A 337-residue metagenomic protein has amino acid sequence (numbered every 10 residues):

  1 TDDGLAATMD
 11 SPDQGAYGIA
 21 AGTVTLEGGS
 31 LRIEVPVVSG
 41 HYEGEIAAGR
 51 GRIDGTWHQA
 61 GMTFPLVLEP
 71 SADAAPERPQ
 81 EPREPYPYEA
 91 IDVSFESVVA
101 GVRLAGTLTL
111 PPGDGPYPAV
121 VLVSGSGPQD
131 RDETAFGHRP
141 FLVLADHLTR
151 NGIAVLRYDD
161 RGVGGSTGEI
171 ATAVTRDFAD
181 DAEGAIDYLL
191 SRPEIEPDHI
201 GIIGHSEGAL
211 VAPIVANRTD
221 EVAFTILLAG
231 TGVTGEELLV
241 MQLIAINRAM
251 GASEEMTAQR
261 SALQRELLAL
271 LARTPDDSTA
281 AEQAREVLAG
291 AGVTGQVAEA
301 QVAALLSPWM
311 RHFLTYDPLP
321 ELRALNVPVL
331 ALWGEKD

Functional and structural regions predicted by a protein language model:
T1-Q59, Q80, V93: Central antiparallel beta-sheet cores of small beta-barrel/beta-sandwich binding domains
D73-G115: N-terminal cap/lid segment of alpha/beta-hydrolase-fold proteins
P116-S126: Short beta-strand element of the alpha/beta-hydrolase
T134-V155: Short amphipathic alpha-helix adjacent to the substrate-entry channel of hydrolases
T172-P193: Alpha/beta-hydrolase active-site loop
E194-S206: Alpha/beta-hydrolase fold nucleophile elbow
I226-R323: Accessory cap/linker subdomain of secreted extracellular hydrolases
L325, A331-W333: Short beta-strand/loop motif that positions the catalytic acidic residue of the alpha/beta-hydrolase fold
